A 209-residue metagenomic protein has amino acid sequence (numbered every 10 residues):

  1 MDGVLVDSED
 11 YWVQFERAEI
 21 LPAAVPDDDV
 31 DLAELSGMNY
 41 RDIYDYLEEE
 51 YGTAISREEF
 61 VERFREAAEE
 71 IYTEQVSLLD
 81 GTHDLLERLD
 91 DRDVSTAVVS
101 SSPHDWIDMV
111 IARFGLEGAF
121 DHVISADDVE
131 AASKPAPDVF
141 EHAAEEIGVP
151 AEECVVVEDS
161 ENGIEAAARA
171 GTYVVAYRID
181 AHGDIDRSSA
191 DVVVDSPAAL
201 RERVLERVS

Functional and structural regions predicted by a protein language model:
M1-R92: N-terminal helical cap/lid subdomain that shapes the substrate entry/recognition surface in HAD-like hydrolases
V4, S100-S102: Conserved phosphate-coupling serine/threonine residues in phosphotransfer and NTP-handling enzymes
L5, T96, V156-V157: Conserved SAM-binding loop
V30-E34, E50, Y72, A97 (+3 more regions): Short, flexible active-site loop motifs that bind/organize anionic cofactors or intermediates
L35, S95, E161: Short glycine/serine/threonine-biased micro-segments
G37, P103-H104: Short "lid" loop at the C-terminus of a central beta-strand within the Rossmann-like core of SAM-dependent
L78, V99, A132: Residue-level marker of regulatory loop/turn positions in helix-turn-helix DNA-binding domains and in histidine
D90, H104, M109-S209: Asp-based, Mg2+/Mn2+-dependent phosphohydrolase catalytic module
